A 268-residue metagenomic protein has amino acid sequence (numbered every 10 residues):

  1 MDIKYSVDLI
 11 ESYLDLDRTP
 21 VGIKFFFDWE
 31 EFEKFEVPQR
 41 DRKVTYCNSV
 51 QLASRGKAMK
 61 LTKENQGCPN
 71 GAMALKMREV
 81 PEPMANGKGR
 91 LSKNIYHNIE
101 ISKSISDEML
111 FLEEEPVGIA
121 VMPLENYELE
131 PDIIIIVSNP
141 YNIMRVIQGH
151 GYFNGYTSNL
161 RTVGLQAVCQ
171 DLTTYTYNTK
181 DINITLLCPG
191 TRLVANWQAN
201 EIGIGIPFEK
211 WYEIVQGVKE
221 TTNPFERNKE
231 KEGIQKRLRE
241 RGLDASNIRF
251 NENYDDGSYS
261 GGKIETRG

Functional and structural regions predicted by a protein language model:
I3-G268: Acidic, serine/proline-rich low-complexity intrinsically disordered regions
